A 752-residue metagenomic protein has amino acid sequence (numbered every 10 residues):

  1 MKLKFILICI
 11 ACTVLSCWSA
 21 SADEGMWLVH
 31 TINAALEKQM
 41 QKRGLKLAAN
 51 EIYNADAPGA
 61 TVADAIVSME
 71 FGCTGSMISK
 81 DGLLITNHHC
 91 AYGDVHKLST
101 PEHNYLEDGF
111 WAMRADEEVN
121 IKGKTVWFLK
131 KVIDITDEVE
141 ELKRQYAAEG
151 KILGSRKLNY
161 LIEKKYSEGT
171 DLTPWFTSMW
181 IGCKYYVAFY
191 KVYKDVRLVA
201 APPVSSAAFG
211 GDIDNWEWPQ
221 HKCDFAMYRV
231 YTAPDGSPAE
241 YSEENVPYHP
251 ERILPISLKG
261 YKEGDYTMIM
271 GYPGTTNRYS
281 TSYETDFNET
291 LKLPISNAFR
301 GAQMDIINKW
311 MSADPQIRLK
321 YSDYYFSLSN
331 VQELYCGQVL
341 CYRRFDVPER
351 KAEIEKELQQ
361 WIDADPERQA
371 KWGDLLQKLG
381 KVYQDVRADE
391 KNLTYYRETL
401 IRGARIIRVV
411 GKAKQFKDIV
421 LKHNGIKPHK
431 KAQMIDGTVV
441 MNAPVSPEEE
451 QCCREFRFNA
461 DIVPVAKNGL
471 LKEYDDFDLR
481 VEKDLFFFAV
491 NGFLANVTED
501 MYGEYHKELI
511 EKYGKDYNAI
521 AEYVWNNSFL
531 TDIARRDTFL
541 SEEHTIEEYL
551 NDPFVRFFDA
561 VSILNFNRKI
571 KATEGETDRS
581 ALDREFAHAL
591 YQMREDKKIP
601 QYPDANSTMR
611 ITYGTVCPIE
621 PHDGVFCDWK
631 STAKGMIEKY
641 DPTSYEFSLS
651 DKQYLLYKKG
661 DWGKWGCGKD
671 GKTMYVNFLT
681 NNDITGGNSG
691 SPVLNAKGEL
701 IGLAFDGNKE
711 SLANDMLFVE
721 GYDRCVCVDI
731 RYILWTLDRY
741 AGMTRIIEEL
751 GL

Functional and structural regions predicted by a protein language model:
M1-A22: Bacterial Sec-dependent N-terminal signal peptides
C17-L752: Terminal presequence/propeptide segments associated with secretion/organelle targeting and zymogen/polyprotein
